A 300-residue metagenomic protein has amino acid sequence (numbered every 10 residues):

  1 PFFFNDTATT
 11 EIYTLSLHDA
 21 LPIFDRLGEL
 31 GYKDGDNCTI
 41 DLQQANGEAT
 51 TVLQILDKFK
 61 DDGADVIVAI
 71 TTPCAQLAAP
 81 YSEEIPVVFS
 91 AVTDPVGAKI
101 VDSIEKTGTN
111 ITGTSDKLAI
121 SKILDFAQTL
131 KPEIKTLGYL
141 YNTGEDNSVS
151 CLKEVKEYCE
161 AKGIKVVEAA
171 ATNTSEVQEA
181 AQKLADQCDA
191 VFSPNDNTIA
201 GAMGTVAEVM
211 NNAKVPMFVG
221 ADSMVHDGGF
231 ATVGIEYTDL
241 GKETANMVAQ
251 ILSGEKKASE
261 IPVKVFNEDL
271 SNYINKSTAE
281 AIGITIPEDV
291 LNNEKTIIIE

Functional and structural regions predicted by a protein language model:
T7-L21: Short, small-residue-biased leader/transition segments that mark boundaries at the very start of proteins
L17, Q250-E300: Hinge/cleft segment of the Venus flytrap/periplasmic-binding protein
I23, T112-C159, P262-T278: An alpha-beta-alpha
F24-G47: Signal peptide-proximal N-terminal region of secreted/periplasmic/extracellular or secretory-lumen proteins
T39-D61, A169-L184: Structural motif
Q44-D102, D196-G220: Beta-alpha junction/loop-to-helix N-cap segments that form part of ligand/metal-binding clefts
P95-K135, I235-K256: Hydrophobic alpha-helical segments within soluble ligand-binding/sensing domains
D146-V215, A221: Pocket-lining segment of extracytoplasmic ligand-binding domains
